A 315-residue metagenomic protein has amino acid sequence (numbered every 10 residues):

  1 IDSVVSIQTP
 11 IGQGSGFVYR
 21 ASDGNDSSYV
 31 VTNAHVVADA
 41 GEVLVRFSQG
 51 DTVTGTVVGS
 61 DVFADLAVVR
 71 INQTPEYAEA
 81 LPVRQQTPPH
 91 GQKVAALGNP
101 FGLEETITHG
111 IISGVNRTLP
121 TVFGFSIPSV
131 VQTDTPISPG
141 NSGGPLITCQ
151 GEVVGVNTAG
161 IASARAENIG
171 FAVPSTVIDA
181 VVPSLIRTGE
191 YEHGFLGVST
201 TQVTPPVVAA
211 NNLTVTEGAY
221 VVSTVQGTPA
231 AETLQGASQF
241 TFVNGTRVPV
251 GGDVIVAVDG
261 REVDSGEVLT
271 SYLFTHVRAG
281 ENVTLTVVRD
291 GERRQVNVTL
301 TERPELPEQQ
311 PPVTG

Functional and structural regions predicted by a protein language model:
I1-A209, V215-T216, L269-T270, F274 (+2 more regions): Serine-dependent protease modules
Y29-V30, A230-G266: Conserved PDZ fold ligand-binding element
L81, S138-P139, V222-V225, L234-A237: Contiguous, well-folded functional domains in the mature portion of proteins
Q226, R278-A279: Surface-exposed loops/turns
N282-T284: Short, conserved beta-strand segments of beta-strand-rich sandwich/propeller modules, principally
V296-V298: Edge beta-strands of extracellular beta-sandwich domains
